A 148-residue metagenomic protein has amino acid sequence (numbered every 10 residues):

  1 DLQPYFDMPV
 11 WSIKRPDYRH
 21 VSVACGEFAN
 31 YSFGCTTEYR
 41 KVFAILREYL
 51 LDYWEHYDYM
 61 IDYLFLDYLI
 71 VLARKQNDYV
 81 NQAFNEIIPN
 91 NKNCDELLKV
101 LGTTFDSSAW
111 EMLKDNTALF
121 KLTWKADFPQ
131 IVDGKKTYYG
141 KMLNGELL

Functional and structural regions predicted by a protein language model:
L2-L148: Glycosyltransferase-associated regions of secretory-pathway enzymes, highlighting luminal stem/catalytic domains
